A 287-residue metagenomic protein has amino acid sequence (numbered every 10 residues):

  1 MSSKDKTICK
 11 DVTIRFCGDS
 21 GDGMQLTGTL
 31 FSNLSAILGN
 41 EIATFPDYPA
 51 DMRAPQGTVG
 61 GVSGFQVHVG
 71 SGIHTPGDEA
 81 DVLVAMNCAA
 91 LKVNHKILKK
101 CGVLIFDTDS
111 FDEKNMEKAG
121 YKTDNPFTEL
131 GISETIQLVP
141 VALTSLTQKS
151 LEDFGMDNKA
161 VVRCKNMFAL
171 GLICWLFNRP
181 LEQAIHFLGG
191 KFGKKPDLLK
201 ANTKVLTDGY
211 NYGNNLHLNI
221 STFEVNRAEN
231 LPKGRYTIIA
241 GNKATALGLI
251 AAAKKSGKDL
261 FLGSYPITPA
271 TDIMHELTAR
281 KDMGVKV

Functional and structural regions predicted by a protein language model:
M1-S256: Active-site cofactor/cluster-binding pocket
T7, L260, A270-V287: Glycine-rich phosphate/ribose-binding loops and adjacent secondary-structure elements that form binding surfaces
R15, L260-Y265: Short glycine-rich phosphate-binding loop at a beta-alpha junction
P46, S264-P266, L277: Active-site proximal loops enriched in glycine and acidic residues that flank catalytic Cys/His/Asp and coordinate
Q56-T58, Y265-T268: Short acidic/polar alpha-helix capping motifs at helix-coil junctions
V162, I267-T271: Alpha-helix N-cap/helix-start motif at coil-to-helix transitions, marked by capping-box chemistry
